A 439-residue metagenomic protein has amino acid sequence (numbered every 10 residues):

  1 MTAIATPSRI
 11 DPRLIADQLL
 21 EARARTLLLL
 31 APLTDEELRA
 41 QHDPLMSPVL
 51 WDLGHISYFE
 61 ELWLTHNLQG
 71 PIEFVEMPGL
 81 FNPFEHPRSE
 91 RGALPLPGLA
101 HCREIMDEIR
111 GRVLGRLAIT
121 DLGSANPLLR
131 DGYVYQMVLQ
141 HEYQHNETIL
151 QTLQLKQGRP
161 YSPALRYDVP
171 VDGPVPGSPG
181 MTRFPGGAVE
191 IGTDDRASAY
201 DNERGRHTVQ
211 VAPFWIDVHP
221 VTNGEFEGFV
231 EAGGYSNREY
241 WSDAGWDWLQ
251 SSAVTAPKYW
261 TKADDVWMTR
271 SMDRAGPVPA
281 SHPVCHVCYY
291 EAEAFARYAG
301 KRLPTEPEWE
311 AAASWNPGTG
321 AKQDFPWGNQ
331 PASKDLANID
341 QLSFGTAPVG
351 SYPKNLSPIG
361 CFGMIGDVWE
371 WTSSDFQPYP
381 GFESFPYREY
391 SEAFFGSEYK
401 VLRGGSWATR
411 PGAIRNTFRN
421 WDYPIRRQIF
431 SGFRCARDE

Functional and structural regions predicted by a protein language model:
M1-S47, W51-Y58, L62-E73, G79-L122 (+10 more regions): Disulfide-stabilized, aromatic/cysteine-rich ligand-recognition loop
N126-L129, G320: Short helix-terminating capping/connector loops at secondary-structure junctions
V134, V138, E142-Q144, T148 (+4 more regions): Functional-site microenvironments in short loops/helix caps that host divalent-cation chemistry
